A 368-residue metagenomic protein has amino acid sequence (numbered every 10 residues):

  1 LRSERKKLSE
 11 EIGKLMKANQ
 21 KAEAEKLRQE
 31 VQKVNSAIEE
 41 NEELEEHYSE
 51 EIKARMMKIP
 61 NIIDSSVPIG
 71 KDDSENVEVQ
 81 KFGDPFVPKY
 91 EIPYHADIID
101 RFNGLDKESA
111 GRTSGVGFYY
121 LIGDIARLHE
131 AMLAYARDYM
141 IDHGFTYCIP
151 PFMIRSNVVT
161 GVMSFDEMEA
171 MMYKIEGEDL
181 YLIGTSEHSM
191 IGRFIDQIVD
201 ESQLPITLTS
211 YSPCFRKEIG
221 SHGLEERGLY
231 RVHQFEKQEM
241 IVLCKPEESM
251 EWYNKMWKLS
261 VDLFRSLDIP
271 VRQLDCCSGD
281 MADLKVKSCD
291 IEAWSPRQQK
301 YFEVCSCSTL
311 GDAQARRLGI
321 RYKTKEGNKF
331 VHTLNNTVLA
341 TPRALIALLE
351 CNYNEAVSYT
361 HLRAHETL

Functional and structural regions predicted by a protein language model:
L1-D84: N-terminal alpha-helical targeting/anchoring segments
R2, S9, S49, H129 (+3 more regions): Hydrophobic face of alpha-helices
S65-I69, D73, K89-H222, N352 (+1 more regions): Active-site loop/lid in soluble adenylation, ligation, and acyl-transfer enzymes
Y147, D268-D275, A356-S358: Flexible, glycine/charged-enriched surface loops at secondary-structure junctions
I206, S210-V232, I241-L243, W252 (+2 more regions): A translation/RNA-centric and nucleic-acid-associated enzymatic feature enriched in Class II aminoacyl-tRNA synthetases
E248-D268: Long, well-ordered alpha-helical scaffolding segments within enzyme catalytic domains, especially pronounced
T360-L368: Conserved small/polar residues in nucleotide/adenosyl-binding loops
